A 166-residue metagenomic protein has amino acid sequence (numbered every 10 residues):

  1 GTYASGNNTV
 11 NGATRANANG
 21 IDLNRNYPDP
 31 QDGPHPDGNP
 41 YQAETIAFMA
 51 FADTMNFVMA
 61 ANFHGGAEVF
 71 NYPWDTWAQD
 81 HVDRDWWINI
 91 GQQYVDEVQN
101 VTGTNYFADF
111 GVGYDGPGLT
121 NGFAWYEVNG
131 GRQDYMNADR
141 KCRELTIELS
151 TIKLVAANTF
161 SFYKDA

Functional and structural regions predicted by a protein language model:
G1-A166: Metallocarboxypeptidase
